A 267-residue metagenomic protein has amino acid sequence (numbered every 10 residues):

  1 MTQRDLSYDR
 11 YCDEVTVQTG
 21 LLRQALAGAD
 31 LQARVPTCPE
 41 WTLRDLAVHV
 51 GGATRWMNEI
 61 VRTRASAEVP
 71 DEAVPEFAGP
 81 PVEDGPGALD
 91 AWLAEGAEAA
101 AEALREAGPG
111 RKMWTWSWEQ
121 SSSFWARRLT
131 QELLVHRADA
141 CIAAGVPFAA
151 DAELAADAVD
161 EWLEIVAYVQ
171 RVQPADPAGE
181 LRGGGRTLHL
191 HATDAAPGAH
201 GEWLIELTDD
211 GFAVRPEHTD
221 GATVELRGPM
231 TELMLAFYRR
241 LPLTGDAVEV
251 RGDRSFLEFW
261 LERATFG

Functional and structural regions predicted by a protein language model:
M1-D13: N-terminal export signals and maturation junctions of secreted/periplasmic proteins
Q3, E68-P75, R111-S117, A213: Conserved catalytic-core motifs characterized by acidic clusters
R10-V82, G87-W92, G96, A100: Active-site-proximal cofactor/substrate-binding loop regions of enzyme domains
D30-E72, W116-Q173, L233: Short, contiguous alpha-helical
L89-R137: Hydrophobic alpha-helical segments and helix pairs
W162-I205: A glycine-rich beta-turn/hairpin centered on an aromatic-Pro dipeptide
T193-M230: Acidic/His-leaning functional-site neighborhoods
T219-G267: C-terminal interaction segments
